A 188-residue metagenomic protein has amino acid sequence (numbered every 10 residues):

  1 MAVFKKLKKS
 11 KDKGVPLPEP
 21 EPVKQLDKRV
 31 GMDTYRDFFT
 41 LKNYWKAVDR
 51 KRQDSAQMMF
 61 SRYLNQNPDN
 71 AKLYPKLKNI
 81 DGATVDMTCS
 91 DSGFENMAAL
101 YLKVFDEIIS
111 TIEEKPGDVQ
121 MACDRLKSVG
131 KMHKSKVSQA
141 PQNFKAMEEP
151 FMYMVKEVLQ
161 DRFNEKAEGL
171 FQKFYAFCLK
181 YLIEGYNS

Functional and structural regions predicted by a protein language model:
A2-S188: Globin-like tetrapyrrole-binding proteins
